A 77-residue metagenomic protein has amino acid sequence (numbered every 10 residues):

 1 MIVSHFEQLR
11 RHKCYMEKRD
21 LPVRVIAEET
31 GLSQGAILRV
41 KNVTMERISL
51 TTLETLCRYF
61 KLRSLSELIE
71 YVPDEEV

Functional and structural regions predicted by a protein language model:
M1, R39, E46, R58 (+1 more regions): Short, charged recognition helix plus adjacent turn of helix-turn-helix-like nucleic-acid-binding domains
M1-V25: A short, Lys/Arg-rich alpha-helix, primarily the initiator
L9, E29, V40, Y71: Residues in the recognition helix of alpha-helical DNA-binding motifs
R11, N42, R58-K61: Alpha-solenoid HEAT/Armadillo repeat architecture
R24, G35, S66: Key DNA-contact positions within bacterial/archaeal DNA-binding proteins
G31-R47: Recognition helix of helix-turn-helix/homeodomain-like DNA-binding domains that insert into the DNA major groove
T51-E67: DNA major-groove recognition helix of helix-turn-helix/homeodomain DNA-binding modules
